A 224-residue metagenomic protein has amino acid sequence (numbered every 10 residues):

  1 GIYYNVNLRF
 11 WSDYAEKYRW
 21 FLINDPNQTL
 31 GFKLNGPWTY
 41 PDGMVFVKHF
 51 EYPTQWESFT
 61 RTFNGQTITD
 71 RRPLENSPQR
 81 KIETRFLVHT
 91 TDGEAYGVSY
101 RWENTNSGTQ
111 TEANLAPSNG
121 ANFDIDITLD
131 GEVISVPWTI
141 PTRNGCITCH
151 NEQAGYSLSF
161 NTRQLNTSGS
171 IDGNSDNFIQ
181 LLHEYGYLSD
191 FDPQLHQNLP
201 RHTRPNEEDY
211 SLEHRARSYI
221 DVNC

Functional and structural regions predicted by a protein language model:
G1-L34, Y40-D42, V47-T54, N76-I127: Conserved small-residue
T54-T62: Internal, charge-rich low-complexity segments
R61-G65, T69-N223: Sequence context surrounding c-type heme c attachment/ligation sites in exported
